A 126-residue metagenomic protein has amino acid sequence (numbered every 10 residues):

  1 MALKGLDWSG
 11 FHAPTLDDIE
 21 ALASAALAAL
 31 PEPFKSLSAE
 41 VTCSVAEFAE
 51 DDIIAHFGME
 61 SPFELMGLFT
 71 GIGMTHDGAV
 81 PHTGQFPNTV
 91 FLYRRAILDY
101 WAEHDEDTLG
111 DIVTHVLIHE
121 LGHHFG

Functional and structural regions predicted by a protein language model:
M1-I112, H124: Active-site rim/adjacent substrate-binding subdomains
I112-E120: Short alpha-helical catalytic segment bearing the HExxH-like zincin motif of zinc-dependent metalloproteases
E120-G126: Catalytic Zn2+-binding segment of zinc metalloproteases
